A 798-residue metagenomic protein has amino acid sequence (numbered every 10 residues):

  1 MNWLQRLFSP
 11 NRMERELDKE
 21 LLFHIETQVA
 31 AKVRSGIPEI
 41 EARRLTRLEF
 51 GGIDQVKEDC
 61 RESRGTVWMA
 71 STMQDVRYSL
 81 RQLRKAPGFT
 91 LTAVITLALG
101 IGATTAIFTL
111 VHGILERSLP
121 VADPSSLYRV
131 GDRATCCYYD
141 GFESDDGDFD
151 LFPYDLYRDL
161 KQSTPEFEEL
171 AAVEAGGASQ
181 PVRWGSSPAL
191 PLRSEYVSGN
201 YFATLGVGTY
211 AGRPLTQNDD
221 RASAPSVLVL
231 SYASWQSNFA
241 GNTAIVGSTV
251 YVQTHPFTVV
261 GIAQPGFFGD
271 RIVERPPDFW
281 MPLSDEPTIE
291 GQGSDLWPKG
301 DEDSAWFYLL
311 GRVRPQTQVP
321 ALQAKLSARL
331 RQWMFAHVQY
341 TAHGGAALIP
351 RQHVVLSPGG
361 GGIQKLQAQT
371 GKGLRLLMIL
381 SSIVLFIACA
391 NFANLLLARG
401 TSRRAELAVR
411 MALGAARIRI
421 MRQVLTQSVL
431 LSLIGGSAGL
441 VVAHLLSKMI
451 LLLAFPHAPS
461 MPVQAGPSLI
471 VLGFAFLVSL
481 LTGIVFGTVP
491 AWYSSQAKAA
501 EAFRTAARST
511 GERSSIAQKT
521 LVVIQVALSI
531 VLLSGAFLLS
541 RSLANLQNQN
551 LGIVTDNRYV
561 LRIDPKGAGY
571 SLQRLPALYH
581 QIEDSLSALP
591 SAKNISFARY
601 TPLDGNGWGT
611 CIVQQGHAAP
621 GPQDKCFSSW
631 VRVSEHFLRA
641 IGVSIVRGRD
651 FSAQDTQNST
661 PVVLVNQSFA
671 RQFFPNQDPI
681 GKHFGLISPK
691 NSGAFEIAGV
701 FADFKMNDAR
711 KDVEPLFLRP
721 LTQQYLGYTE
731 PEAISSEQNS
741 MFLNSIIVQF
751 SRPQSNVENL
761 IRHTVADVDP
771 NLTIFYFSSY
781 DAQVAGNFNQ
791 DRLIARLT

Functional and structural regions predicted by a protein language model:
M1-I95, Y139, R312, H343-A347 (+2 more regions): Negatively charged linear elements and acidic catalytic determinants
N2-R6, H112, E116-T135, V207 (+10 more regions): Small-residue (glycine/proline)-centered packing/hinge motifs flanked by hydrophobic/aromatic residues
V29-R43, R47, V260-G269, P287-A368 (+3 more regions): "Rare, low-scoring activations can occur in soluble or secreted enzymes where short amphipathic helices or signal
A30, R43-E49, I53-D59, T104-V246 (+10 more regions): Structured, solvent-exposed hinge/loop segments at the ends of secondary-structure elements
C60-L91, G362-L366, L395-R422, T426 (+2 more regions): Alpha-helical transmembrane segments of integral membrane proteins
P87-I114, S118, A388-C389, S432-S437 (+1 more regions): Short, strongly hydrophobic transmembrane alpha-helices
Q367-I383, I470-F474, N789-T798: N-terminal membrane-entry
